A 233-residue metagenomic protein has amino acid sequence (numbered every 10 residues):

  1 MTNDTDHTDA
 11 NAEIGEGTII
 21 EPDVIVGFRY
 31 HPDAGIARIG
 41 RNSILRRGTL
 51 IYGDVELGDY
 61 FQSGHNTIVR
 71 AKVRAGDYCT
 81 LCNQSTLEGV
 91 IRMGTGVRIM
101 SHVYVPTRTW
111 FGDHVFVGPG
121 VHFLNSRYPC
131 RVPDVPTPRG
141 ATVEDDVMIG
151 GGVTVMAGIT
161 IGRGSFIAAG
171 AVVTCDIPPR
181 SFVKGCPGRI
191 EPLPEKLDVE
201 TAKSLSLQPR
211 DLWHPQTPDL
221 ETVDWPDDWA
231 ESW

Functional and structural regions predicted by a protein language model:
N3-D4, D9-A10, I19-I159, P187 (+1 more regions): Flexible, glycine/small-residue-enriched loop-and-beta-strand segment within the central core of proteins
G162: Acidic, glycine-enriched loop/beta-strand segments at the rims of small-molecule binding/catalytic pockets
C175: Short helix N-cap motif at coil->helix boundaries in the Bergerat
P179-S204: Conserved beta-strand-loop-alpha-helix hinge in the C-terminal portion of ABC ATPase nucleotide-binding domains
L205-W233: Intrinsic low-complexity, glycine/proline- and repeat-rich, mixed-charge intrinsically disordered regions appended
